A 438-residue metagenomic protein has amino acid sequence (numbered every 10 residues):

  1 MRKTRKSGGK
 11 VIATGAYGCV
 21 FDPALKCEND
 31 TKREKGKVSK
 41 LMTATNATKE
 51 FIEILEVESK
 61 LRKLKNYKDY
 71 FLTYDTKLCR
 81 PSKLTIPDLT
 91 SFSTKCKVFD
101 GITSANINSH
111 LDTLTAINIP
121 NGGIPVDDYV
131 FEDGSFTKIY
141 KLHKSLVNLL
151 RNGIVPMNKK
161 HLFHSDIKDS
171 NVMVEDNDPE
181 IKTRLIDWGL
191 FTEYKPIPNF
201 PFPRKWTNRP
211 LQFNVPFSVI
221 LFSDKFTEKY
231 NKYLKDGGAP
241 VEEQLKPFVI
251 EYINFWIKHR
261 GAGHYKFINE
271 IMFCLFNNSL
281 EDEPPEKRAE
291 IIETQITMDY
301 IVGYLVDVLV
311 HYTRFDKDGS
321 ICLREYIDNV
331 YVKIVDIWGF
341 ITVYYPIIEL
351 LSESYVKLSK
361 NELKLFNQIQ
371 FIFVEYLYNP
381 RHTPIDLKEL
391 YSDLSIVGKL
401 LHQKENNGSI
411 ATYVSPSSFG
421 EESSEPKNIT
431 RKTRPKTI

Functional and structural regions predicted by a protein language model:
G9, T14-K95: ATP-binding glycine-rich loop module of kinase domains
K68-L142, I197-P198, F202, A262: Conserved structural core of kinase catalytic domains
Y140-R151, V155: Conserved short alpha-helix within the protein kinase catalytic core
I154-D176: Catalytic-loop of the protein kinase fold
I181-S354: C-lobe/activation-segment region of protein kinase-like
L363-L377: Conserved C-terminal C-lobe helix
N379-R381, K388-N406: Terminal C-lobe "cap" of eukaryotic-type protein kinase domains
Q403-I438: Regulatory extensions appended to serine/threonine kinase catalytic cores
